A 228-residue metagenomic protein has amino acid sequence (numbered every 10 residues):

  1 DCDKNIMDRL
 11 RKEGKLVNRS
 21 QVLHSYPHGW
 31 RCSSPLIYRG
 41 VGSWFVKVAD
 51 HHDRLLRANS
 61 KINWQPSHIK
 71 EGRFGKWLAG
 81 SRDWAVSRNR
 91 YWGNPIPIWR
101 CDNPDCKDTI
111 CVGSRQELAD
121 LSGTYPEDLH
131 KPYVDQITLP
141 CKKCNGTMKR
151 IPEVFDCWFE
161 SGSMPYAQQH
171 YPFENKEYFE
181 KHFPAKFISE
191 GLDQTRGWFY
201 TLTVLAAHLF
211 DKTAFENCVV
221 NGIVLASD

Functional and structural regions predicted by a protein language model:
D1-C111, D128-Y133, W198-F199: Residue patterns forming the tRNA-binding/recognition surfaces of aminoacyl-tRNA synthetases and related DALR
D1-R9, P66-C101, P152-F159, E177-D228: Structured ligand/cofactor/substrate-binding pocket environments in proteins
N18-C32, R54, K61, I69 (+6 more regions): Long, charged, mostly alpha-helical binding arms that flank functional sites
Y38, V112, T147-I151: Short, non-ligating residues that shape and space the ligands of small metal-coordination modules and catalytic
H52-K61, P165-H182, D228: Active-site-adjacent bridging/hinge elements
W84, G123-F155, F159, S163 (+4 more regions): Flexible, glycine/threonine-enriched loop-and-boundary segments that flank and lead into catalytic domains of large
G113-E117: Alpha-helix N-cap recognition
A119-L121: Aromatic-residue-lined binding/catalytic grooves and analogous aromatic/hydrophobic interfacial grooves in multimeric
